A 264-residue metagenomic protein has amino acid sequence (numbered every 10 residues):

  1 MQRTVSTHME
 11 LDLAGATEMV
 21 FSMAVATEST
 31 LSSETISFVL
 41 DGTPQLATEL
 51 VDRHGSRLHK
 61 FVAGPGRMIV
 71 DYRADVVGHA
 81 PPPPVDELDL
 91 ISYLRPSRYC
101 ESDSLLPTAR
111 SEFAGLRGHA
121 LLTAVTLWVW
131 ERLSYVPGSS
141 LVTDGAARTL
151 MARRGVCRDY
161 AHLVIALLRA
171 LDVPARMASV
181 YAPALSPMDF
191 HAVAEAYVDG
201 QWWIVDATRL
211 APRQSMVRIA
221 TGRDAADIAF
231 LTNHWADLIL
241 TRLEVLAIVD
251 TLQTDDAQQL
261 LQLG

Functional and structural regions predicted by a protein language model:
M1-H79: Intrinsically disordered, low-complexity N-terminal segments that are enriched in acidic
L13, V76, A80, P84 (+4 more regions): Secondary-structure boundary elements
F21, P82-L88, D206: Short, charged, solvent-exposed linker or helix-capping segments at domain edges/interfaces that act as flexible hinges
M23-S32, A80-P83, R148-R153, R158-A161 (+1 more regions): Short low-complexity stretches enriched in small and charged residues
G42-E49, S56-F61, D75-V76, S104-F113 (+4 more regions): Low-complexity, flexible helical/coil segments
S56, D89, G145, G200 (+1 more regions): Residue-level signal for pocket-adjacent positions within structured domains
D159-I239: Hydrophobic/aromatic-rich core segments of domains that either
